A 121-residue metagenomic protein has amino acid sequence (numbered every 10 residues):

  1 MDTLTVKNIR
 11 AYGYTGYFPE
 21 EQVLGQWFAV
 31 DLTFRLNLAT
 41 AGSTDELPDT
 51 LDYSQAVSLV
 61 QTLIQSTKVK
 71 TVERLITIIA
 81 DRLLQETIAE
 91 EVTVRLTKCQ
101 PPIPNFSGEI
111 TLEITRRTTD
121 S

Functional and structural regions predicted by a protein language model:
M1-S121: N-terminal, polar/charged subdomain of small-to-medium soluble alpha/beta proteins
